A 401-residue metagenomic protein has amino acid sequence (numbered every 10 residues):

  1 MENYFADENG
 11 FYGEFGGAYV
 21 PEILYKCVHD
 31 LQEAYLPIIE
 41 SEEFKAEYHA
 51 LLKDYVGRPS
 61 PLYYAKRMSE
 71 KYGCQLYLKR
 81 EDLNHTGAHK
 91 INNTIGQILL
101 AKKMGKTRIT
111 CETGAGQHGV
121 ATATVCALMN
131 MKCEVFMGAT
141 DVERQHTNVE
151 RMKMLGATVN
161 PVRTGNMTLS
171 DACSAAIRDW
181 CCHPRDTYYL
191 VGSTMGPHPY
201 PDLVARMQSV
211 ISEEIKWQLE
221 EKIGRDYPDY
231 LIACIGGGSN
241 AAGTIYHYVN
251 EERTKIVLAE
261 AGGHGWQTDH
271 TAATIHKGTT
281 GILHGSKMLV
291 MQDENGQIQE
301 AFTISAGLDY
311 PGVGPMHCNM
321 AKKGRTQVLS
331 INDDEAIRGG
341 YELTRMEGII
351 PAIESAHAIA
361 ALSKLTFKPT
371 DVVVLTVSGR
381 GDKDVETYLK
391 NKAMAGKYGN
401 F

Functional and structural regions predicted by a protein language model:
N3-G16, H29-K106: Positively charged, low-complexity intrinsically disordered leader regions
R80-N93, I109-G119, G165, Q208 (+5 more regions): Active-site nucleophile and cofactor-binding loops and adjacent substrate-binding regions of central metabolic enzymes
H85, A101-G138, D226-N240, I256-A259 (+1 more regions): A short, small-residue-rich loop immediately preceding and capping a beta-strand
G87, I91-Q97, C111-M129, E143-H146 (+4 more regions): Short glycine/serine/threonine-rich phosphate/pyrophosphate-binding segments that cradle anionic phosphate groups
T110, H118-A176, W266-G278, D384-K390: Active-site-proximal loop->helix
S170-A175, D179, D186, M195-T254: Glycine-rich ThDP/TPP pyrophosphate-binding loop and its adjacent helix/strand module within ThDP-dependent enzymes
C173-P199, R225, N250-R253, L258-I349 (+1 more regions): Active-site/ligand-binding loops adjacent to catalytic centers
I235-S239, G243, D333-A393: Claisen-condensing/thiolase-fold acyl-transfer catalytic domains that form or cleave C-C bonds in fatty acid
